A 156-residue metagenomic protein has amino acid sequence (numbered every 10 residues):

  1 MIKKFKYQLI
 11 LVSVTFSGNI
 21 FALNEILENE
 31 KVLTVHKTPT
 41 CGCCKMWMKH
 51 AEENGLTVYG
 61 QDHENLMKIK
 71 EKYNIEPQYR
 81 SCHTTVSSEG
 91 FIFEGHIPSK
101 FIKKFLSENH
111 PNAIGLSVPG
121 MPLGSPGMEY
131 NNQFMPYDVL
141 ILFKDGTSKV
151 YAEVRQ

Functional and structural regions predicted by a protein language model:
I2-L9: Bacterial N-terminal signal peptides that target proteins for export
I10-V14: Hydrophobic helical h-region of N-terminal Sec-dependent signal peptides in bacterial secretory/periplasmic proteins
I20-A22: Boundary at the C-terminal end of the N-terminal hydrophobic targeting segment
I26-M48: Local sequence-structure signature of Cys/Sec-based thiol-disulfide redox active-site neighborhoods
C44-E89: N-terminal, post-signal-peptide region of Sec/Tat-exported proteins
Q78-Q156: Thiol/selenol-based redox catalytic cores and closely related redox-interacting motifs
